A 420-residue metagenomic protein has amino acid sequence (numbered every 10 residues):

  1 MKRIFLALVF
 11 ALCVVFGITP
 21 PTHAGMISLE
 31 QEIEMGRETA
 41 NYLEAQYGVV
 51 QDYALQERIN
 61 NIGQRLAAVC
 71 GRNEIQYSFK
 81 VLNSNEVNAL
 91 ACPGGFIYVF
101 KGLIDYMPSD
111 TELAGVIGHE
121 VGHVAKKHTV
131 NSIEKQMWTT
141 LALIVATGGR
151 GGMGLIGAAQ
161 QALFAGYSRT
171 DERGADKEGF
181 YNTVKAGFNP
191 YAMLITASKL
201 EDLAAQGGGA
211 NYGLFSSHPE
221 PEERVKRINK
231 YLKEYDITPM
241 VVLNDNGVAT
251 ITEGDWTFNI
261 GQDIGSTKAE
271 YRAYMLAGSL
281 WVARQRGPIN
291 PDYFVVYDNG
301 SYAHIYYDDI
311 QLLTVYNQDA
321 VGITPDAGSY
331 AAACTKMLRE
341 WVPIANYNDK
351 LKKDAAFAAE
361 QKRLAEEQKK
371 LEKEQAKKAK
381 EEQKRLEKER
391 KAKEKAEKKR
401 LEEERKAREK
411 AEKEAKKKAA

Functional and structural regions predicted by a protein language model:
A7-G17: Bacterial N-terminal signal peptides
H23-E38, V69-N88, R169-R286, Y293-V295 (+3 more regions): C-terminal capping/extension segments of zinc metalloprotease domains
H23-W138, K185-A186, A205-G209: Peri-catalytic and regulatory segments of divalent metal-dependent proteins
A24, R37-V49, T252-S266, Q311-V321 (+1 more regions): Acidic/histidine-rich, surface-exposed loop or edge segments in extracytoplasmic proteins
E134-L163: Membrane-active amphipathic alpha-helices enriched in small hydrophobic residues
Y271-Y274, G278-R286, D292-E340: C-terminal soluble interaction/assembly domains
A327-A365: C-terminal partner/receptor-binding element of secreted or periplasmic proteins
A355-A420: Long, low-complexity, compositionally biased polyampholytic IDRs enriched for Lys/Glu and Gln/Arg
